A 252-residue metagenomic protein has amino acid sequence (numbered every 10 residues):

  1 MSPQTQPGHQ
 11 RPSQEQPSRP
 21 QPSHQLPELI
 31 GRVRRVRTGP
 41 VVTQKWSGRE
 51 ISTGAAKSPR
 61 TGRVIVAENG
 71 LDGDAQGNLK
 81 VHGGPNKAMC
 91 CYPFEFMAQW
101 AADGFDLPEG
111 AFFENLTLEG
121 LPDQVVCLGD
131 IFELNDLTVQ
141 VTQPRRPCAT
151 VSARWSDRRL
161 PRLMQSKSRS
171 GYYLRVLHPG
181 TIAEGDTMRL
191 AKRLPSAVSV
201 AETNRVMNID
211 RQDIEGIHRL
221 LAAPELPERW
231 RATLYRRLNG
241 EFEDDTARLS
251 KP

Functional and structural regions predicted by a protein language model:
S2-R11, E15-S152, R159, K192-P252: Electropositive, beta-rich accessory/interaction domains or terminal extensions that provide binding surfaces
L118, V125, G171-L177: Short alpha-helix capping/helix-loop boundary micro-motifs
G129, E184-G185: Loop/turn positions that initiate beta-strands
D136, G185-D186: Residue-level signal for inorganic ion chemistry
W155-R162, S166-V176: Active-site glycine-rich loop that binds ribose-phosphate moieties when present
V176-P179, A197: Short, well-ordered coil↔helix boundary/capping segments
G180, T187-M188, L194: C-terminal folded domains that constitute the principal catalytic or ligand-binding module of multi-domain proteins
